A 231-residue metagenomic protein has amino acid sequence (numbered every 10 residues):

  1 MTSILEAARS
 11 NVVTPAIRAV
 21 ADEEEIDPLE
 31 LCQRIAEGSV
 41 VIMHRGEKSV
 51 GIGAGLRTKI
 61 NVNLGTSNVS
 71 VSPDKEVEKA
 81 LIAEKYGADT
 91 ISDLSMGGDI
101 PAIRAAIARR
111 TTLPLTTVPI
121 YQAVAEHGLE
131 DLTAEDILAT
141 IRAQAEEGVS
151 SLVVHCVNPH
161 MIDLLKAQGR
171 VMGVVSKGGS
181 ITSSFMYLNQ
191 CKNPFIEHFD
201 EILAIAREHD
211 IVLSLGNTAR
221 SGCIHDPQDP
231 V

Functional and structural regions predicted by a protein language model:
T2-V231: Alpha/beta enzyme core
